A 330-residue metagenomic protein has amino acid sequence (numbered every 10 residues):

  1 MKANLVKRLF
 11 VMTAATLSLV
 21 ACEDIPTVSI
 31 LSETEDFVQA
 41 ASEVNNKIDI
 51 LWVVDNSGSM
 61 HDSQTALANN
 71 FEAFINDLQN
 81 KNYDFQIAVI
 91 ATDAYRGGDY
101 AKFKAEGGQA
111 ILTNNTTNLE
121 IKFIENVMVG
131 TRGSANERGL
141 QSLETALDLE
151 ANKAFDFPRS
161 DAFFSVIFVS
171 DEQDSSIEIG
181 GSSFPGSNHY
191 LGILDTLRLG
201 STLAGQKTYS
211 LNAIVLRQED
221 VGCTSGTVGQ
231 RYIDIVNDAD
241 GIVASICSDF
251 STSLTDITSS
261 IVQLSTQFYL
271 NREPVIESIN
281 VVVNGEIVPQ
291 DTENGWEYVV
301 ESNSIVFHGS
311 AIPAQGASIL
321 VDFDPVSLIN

Functional and structural regions predicted by a protein language model:
M1-F10: Bacterial N-terminal signal peptides that target proteins for export
S18-A21: C-terminal motif of bacterial Sec signal peptides marking the signal peptidase cleavage site
E23-V300, V321, V326-N330: Divalent cation-coordinating acidic motifs and surrounding scaffolds that mediate Ca2+/Mg2+/Mn2+/Zn2+-dependent binding
S310-Q315: Surface-exposed, short loops/turns at beta-strand junctions within beta-sandwich domains
